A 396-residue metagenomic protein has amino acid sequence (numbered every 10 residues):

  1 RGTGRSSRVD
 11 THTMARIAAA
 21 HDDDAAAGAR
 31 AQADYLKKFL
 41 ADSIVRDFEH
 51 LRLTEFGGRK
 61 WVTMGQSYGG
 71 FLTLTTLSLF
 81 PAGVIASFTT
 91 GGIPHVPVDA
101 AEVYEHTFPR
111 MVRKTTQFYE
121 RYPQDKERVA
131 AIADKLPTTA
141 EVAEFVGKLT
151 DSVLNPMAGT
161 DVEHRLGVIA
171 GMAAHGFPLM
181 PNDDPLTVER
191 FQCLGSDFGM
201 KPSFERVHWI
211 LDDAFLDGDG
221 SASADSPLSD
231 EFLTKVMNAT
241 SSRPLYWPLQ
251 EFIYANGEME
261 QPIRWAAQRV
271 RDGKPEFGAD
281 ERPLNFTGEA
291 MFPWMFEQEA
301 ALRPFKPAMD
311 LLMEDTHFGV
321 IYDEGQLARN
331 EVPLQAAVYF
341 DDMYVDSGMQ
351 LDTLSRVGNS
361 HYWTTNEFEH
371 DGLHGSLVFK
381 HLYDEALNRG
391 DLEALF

Functional and structural regions predicted by a protein language model:
R1-P181, W294, L302-M309, T316-L327 (+3 more regions): Gly/Pro-rich cap/lid or specificity-loop segments adjacent to the active site
A33, G199-P202, D342: Short coil/turn residues that cap or connect secondary-structure elements
K148, G176-D315: Alpha/beta-hydrolase fold active-site neighborhood
A336-D341: Conserved strand-to-loop "acid loop" that flanks and positions the catalytic carboxylate
R356-H361: Extended, compositionally biased alpha-helical segments that mediate assembly or anchoring
